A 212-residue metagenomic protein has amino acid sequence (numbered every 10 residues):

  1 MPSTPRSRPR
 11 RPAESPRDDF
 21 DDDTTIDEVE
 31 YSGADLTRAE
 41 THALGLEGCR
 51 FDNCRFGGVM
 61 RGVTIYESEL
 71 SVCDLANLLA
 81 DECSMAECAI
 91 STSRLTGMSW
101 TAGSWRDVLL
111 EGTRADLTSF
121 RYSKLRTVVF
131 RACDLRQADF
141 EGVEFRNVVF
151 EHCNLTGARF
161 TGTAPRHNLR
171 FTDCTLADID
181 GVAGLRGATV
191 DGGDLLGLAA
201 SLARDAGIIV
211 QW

Functional and structural regions predicted by a protein language model:
P2-W212: Tandem repeat scaffolds
